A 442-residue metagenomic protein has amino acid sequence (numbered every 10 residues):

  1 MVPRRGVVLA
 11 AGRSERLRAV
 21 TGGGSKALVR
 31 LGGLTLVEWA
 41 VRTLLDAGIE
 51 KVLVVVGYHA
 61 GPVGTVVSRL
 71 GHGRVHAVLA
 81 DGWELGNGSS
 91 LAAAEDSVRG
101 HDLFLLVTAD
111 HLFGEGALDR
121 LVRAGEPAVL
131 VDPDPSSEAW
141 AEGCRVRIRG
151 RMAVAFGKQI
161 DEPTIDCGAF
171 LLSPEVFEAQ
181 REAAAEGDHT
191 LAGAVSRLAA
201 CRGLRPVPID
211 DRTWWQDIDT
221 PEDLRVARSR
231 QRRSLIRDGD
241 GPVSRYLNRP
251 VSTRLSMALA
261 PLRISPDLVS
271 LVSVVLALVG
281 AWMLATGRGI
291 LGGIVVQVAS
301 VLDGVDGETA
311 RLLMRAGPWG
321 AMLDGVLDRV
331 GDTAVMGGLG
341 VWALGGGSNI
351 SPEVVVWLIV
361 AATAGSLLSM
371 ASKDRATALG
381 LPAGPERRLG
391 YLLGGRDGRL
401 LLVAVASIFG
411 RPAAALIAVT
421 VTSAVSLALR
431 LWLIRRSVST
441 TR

Functional and structural regions predicted by a protein language model:
M1-G22, G203: N-terminal nucleotide-binding beta1-loop-alpha1 segment
V2-G6, P163-R254, I417: Conserved alpha/beta core of the MobA/IspD/sugar-nucleotide pyrophosphorylase nucleotidyltransferase superfamily
L34-K51: A short, N-terminal amphipathic alpha-helix
V63-G64, L70-I148: Conserved beta-loop-beta/alpha segment of the NTase-like Rossmann-fold superfamily that binds/positions NTPs
V67, F113-A199, W357-A361: Conserved core of the sugar-phosphate nucleotidyltransferase
R145-R151, A155, P221, Q231-L255 (+1 more regions): A feature for the membrane-embedded catalytic helix bundles of lipid/isoprenoid biosynthetic enzymes
A258, L278-W282, V403-V405: Alpha-helical transmembrane segments of multipass membrane proteins
P266-W319, L358: Membrane-embedded alpha-helical segments that form the functional core of polytopic membrane enzymes, especially those
